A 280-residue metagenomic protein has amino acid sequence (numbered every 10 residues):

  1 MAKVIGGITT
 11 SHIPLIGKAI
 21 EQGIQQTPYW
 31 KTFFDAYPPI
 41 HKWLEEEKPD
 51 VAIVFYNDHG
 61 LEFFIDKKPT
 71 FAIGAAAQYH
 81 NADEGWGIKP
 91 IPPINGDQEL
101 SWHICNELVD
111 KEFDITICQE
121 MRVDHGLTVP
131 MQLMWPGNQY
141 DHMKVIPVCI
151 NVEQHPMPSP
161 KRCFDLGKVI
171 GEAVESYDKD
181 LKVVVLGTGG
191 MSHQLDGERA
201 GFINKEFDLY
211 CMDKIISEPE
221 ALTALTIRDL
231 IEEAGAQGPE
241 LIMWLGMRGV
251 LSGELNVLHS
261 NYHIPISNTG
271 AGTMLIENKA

Functional and structural regions predicted by a protein language model:
M1-P49, E62-D165, S176, E198-A280: Flexible, D/E/H-enriched segments
D50-Y56, V148, L181-G189: Beta-strand elements within well-structured catalytic alpha/beta cores of enzymes that handle phosphate/sulfate esters
D58-G60, M191-S192: Catalytic metal-binding/acid-base residues of hydrolase active sites
G167, G187-G189, G270: Glycine-centered flexibility sites
K168-V183: Non-transmembrane, aqueous-exposed alpha-helical and coiled segments at domain scale
G189-A200: Divalent-metal (often Zn2+) His-rich catalytic cores of metallo-beta-lactamase-fold enzymes
